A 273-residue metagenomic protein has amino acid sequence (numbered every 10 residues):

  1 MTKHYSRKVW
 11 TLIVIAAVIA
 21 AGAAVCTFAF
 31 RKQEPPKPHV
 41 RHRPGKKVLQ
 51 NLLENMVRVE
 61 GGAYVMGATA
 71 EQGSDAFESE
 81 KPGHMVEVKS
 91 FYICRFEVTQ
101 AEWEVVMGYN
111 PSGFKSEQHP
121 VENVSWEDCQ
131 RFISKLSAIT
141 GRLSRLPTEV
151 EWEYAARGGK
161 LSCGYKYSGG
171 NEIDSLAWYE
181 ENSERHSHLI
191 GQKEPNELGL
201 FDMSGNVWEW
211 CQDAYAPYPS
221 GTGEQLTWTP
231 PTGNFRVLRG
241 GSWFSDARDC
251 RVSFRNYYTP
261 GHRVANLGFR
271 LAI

Functional and structural regions predicted by a protein language model:
K3-A17: N-terminal Sec-pathway targeting helices
A17-A29: Hydrophobic alpha-helical membrane-insertion segments, chiefly the h-region of N-terminal signal peptides
F30-G45: Ser/Thr/Pro/Gly-rich low-complexity linker/stalk segments immediately outside membranes or between
V48-S112, S125-E127, S204-G205, Q212 (+1 more regions): A short glycine-rich, aromatic-capped structural motif
V57-R58, C94, E122, R145-P147 (+6 more regions): Structural recognition of the beta-strand scaffold that forms the well-ordered cores of secreted hydrolase catalytic
Y64, Q100, S116-S175, W210: Short, well-ordered surface patches within globular domains
Q72-V86, K160-L161, S183-H186, M203-I273: Surface-exposed recognition segments
S175-L200: A short, contiguous structural element within a folded domain that forms the immediate neighborhood of a functional site
